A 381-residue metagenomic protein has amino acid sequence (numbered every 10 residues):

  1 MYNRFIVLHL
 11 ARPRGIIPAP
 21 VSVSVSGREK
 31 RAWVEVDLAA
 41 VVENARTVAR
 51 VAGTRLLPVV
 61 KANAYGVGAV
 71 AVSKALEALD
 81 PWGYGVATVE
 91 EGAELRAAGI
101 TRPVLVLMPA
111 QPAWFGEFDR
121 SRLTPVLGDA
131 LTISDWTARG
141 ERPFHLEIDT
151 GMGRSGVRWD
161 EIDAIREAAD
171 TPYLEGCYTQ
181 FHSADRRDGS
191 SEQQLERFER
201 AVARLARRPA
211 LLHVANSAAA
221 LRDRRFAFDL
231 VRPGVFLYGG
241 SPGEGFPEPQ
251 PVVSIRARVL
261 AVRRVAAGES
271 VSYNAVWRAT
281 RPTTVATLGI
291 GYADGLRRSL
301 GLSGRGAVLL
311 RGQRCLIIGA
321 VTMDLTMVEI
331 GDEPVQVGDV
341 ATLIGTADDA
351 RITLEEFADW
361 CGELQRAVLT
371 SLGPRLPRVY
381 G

Functional and structural regions predicted by a protein language model:
Y2, L10-A45, R50, P58 (+5 more regions): Active-site anion/phosphate-binding pocket segments in diverse small-molecule metabolic enzymes
L10, R28, A32-E43, T54-R204 (+2 more regions): Active-site-proximal beta-alpha core segment in soluble small-molecule metabolic enzymes
